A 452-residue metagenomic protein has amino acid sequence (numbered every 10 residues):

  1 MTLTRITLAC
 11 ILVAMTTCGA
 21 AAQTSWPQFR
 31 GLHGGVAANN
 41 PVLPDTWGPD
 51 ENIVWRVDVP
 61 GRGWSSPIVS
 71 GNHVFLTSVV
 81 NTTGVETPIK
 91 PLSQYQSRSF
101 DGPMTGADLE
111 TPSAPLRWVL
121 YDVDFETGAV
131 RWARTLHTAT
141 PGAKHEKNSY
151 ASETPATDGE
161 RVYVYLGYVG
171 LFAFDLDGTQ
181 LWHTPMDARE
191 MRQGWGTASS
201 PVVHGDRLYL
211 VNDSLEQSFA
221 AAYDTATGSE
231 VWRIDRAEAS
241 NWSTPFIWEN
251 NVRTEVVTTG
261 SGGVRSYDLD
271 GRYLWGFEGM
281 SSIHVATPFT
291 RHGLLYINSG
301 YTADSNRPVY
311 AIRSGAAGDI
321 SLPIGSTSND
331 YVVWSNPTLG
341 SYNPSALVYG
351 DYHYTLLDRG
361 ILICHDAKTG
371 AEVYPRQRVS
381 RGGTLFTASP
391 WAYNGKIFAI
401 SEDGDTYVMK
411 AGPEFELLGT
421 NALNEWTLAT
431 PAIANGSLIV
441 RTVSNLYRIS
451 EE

Functional and structural regions predicted by a protein language model:
M1-I6: Positively charged n-region of N-terminal signal peptides that target proteins for export
T7-T17: Bacterial N-terminal signal peptides
A20-E452: Noncatalytic, solvent-exposed loop/strand surfaces of beta-propeller-type extracellular/periplasmic domains
